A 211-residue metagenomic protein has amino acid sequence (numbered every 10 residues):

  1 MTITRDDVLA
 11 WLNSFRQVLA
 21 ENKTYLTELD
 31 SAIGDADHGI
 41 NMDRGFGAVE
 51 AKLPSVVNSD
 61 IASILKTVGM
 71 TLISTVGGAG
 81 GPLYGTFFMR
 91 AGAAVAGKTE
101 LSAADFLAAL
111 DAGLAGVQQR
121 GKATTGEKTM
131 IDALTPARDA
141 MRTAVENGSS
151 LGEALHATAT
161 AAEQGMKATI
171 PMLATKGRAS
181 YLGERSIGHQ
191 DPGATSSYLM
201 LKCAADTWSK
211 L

Functional and structural regions predicted by a protein language model:
M1-L211: N-terminal loops that bind phosphate or other acidic moieties and the adjacent beta-alpha structural core
